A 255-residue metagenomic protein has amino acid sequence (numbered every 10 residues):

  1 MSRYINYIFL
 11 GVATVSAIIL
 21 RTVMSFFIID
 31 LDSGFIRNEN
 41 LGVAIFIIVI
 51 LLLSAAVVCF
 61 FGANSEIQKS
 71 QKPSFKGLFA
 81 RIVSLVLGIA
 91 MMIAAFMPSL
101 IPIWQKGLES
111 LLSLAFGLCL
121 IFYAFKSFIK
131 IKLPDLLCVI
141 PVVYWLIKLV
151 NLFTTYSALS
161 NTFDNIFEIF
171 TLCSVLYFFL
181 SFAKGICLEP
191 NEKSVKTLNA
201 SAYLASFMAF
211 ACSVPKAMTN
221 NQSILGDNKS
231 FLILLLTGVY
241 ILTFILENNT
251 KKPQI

Functional and structural regions predicted by a protein language model:
M1-G107, L246: N-terminal topogenic module of multi-pass integral membrane proteins
G11-S25, I47-V58, E168-I255: C-terminal transmembrane-bundle signature of multipass membrane proteins, characterized by strong activation on
V12-L20, F79-F96, E109-Y123, D135-L152 (+2 more regions): Alpha-helical transmembrane segments of multi-pass integral membrane proteins
M24-I45, F96-L112, F128-L133, V150-F170 (+2 more regions): Membrane-helix interface and helix-disruption motif detector
L53-N64, A95-P98, P134-V142, N161-F170 (+1 more regions): Juxtamembrane/interfacial segments around transmembrane helices
S65-K76, F125-L136, I186-K196: Membrane-interface helix-boundary motifs at transmembrane edges
A115-F128, Y240-K251: Alpha-helical transmembrane segments and their immediate juxtamembrane interface regions
I121, T154, A158-N161, S181 (+1 more regions): Amphipathic, alpha-helical segments enriched in basic
